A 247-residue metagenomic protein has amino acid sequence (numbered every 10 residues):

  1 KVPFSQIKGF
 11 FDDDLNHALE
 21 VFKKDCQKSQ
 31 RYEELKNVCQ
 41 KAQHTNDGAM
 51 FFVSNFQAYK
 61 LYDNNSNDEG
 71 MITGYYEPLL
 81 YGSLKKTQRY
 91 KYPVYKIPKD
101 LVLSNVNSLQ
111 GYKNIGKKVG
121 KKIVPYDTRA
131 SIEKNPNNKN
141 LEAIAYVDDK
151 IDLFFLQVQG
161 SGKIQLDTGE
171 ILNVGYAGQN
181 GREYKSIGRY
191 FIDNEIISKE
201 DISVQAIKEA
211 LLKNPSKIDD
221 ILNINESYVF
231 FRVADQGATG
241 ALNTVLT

Functional and structural regions predicted by a protein language model:
V2-A234, L242: Secretory/export targeting leaders with adjacent low-complexity proregions
G237: Conserved helix-loop functional segments at active or binding sites
A241-T247: Hydrophobic alpha-helical bundle architecture
